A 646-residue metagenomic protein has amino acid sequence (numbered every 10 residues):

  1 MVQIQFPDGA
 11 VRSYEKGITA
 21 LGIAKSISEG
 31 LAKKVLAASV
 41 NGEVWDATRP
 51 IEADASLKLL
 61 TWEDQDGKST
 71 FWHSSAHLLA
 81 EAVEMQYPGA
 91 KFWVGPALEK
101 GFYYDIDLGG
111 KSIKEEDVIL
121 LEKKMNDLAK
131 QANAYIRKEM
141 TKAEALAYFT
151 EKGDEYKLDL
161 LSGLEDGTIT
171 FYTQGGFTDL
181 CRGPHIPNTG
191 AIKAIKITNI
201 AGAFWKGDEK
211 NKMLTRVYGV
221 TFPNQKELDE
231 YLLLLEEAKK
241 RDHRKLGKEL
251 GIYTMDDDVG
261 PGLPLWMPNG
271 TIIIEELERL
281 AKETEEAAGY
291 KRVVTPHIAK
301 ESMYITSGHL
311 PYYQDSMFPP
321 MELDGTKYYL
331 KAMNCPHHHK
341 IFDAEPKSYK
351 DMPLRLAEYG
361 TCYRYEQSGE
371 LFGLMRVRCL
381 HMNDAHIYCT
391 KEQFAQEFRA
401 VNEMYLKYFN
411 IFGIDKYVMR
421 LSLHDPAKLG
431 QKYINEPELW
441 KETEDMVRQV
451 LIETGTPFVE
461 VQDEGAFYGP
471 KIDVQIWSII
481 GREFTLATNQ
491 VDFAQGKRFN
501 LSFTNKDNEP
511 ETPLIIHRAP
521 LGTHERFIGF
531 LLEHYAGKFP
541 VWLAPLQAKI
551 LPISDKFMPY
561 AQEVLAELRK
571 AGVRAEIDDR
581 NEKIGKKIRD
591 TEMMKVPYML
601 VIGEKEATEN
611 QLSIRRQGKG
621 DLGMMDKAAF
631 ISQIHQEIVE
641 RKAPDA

Functional and structural regions predicted by a protein language model:
M1-W93, L98-E99, D105-A646: NTP/phosphate- and nucleic-acid-binding module
